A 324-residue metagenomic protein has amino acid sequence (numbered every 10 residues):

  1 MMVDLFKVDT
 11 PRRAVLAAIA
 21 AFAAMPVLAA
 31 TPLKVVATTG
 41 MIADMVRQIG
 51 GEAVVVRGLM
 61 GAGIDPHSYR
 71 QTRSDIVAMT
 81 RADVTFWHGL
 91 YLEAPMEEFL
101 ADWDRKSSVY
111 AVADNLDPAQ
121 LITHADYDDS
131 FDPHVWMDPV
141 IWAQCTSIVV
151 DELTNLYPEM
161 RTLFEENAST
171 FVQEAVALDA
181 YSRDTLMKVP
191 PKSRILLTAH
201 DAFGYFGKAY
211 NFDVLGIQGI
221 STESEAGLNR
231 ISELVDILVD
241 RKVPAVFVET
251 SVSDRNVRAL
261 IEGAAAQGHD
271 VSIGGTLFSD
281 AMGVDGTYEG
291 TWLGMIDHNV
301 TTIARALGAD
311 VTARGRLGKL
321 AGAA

Functional and structural regions predicted by a protein language model:
M1-T10, A14-V27: N-terminal secretory signal peptides
V3-K7, A30-A324: Extracytoplasmic metal-acquisition and chelation regions
